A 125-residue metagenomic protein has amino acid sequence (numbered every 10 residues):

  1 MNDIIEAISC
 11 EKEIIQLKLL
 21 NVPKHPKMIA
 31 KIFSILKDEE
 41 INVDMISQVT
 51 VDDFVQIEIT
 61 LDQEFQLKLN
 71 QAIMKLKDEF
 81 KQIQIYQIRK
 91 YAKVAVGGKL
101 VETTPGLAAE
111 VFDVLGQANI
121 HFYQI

Functional and structural regions predicted by a protein language model:
M1-I125: A conserved regulatory-domain signal marking ACT and ACT-like small-molecule sensing domains and adjacent regulatory
